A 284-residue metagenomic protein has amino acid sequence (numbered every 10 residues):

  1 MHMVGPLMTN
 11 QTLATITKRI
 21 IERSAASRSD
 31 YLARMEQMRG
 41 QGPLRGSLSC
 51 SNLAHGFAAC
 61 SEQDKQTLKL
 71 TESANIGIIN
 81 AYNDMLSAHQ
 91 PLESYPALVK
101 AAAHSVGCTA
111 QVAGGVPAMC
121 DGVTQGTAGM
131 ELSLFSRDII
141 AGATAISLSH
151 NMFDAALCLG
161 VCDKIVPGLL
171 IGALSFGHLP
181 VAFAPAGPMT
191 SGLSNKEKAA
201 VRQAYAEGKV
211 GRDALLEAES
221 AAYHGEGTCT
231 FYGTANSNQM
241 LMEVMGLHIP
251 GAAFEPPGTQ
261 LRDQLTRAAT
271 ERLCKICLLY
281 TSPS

Functional and structural regions predicted by a protein language model:
H2: Ligand/cofactor-recognition surfaces for anionic moieties
G5-N52: Helix-enriched interaction subdomains in cytosolic or periplasmic regions, typified by TIR/SEFIR signaling/NADase cores
R19-R23, A54-E62, G208, R212-D213 (+1 more regions): A short, flexible low-complexity segment enriched in Lys/Arg and Gly/Pro that occurs in N-terminal basic tails
A33-E72, M85, Y95-V99, S105 (+3 more regions): N-terminal glycine-rich phosphate/pyrophosphate-binding loops that anchor nucleotide-derived ligands and cofactors
M35-Q37, G42, I76-N83, A118-M130 (+3 more regions): Gly-rich Lys/Arg/Thr-decorated short loops/hinges at beta-loop-alpha junctions or inter-strand turns that position
A58-L179: Long, structured ligand/cofactor-binding scaffold of large enzymes
M130-L279: Active-site cavity-forming subdomains of large catalytic enzyme subunits
Y280-S284: Conserved small/polar residues in nucleotide/adenosyl-binding loops
